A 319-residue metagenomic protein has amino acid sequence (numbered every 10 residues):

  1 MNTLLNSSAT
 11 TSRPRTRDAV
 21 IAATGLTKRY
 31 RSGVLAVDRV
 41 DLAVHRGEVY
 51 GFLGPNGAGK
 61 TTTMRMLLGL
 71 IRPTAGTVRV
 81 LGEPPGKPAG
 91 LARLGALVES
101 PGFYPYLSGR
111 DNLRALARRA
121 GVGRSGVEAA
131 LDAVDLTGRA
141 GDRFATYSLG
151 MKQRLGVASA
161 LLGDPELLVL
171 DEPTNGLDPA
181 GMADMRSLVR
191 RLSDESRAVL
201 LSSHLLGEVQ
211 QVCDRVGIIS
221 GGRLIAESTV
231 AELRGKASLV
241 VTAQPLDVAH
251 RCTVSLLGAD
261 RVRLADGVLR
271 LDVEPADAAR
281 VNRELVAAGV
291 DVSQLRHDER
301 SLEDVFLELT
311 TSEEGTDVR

Functional and structural regions predicted by a protein language model:
L5-A23, T27-R39, R46: A short, flexible loop at the N-terminus of ABC-type nucleotide-binding domains that lies
L26, R114, R118, R124-R139: Conserved ABC ATPase "signature" region
R72, G76-G90: Conserved ABC transporter NBD signature motif
L168-E172: Catalytic Walker B motif of ABC-type/P-loop ATPase nucleotide-binding domains
M185-D272: ABC transporter nucleotide-binding domain
S238-L309, R319: Short, charged/small-residue-rich alpha-helical element at the C-terminal edge of ABC transporter nucleotide-binding
